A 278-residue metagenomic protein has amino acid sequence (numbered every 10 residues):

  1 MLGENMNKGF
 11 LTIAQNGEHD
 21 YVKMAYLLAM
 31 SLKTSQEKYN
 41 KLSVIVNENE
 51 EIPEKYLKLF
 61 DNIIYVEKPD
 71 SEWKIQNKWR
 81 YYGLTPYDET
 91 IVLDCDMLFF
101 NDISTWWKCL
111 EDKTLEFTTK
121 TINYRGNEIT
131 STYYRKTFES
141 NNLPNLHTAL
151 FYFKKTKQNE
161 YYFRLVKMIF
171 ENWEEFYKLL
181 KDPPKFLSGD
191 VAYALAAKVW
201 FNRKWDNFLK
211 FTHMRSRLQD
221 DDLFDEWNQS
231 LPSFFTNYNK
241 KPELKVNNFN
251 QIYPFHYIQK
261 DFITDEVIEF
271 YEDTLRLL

Functional and structural regions predicted by a protein language model:
M1-K23: N-proximal low-complexity "stem/linker" segments adjacent to membrane-targeting elements
L2-G9, V44, K58-L59, N141-H147 (+1 more regions): A glycosyltransferase accessory/donor-loop signature
V22, I75, W79, F186-Y193: Conserved glycosyltransferase catalytic-site signature
S31-Y39: Short, acidic, metal-binding catalytic loop of nucleotide-sugar glycosyltransferases
N40-E48: Short, hydrophobic beta-strand segments that form beta-sheet elements in well-ordered domains
N47-T85: Active-site-proximal specificity loops/subdomain of glycosyltransferases
Y65, K74-N127: GT-A fold catalytic core of metal-dependent nucleotide-sugar glycosyltransferases, centered on the diacidic
K108-I169: Conserved catalytic core of nucleotide-sugar-dependent glycosyltransferases
